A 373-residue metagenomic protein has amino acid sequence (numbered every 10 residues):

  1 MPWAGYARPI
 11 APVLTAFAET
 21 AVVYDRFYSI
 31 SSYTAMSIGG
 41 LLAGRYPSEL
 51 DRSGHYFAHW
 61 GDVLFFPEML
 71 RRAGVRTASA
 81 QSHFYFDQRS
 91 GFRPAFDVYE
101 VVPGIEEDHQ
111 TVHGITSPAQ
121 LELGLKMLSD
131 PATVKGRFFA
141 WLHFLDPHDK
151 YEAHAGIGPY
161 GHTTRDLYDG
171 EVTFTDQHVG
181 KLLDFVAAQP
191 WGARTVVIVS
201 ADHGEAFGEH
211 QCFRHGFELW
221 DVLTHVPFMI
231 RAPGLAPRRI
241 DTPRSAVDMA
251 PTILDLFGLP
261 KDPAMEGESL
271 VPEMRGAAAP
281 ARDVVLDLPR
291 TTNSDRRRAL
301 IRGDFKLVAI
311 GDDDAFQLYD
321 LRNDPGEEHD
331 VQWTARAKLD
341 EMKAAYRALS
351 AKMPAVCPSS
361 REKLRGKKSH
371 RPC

Functional and structural regions predicted by a protein language model:
M1-C373: Catalytic domains that recognize anionic headgroups
